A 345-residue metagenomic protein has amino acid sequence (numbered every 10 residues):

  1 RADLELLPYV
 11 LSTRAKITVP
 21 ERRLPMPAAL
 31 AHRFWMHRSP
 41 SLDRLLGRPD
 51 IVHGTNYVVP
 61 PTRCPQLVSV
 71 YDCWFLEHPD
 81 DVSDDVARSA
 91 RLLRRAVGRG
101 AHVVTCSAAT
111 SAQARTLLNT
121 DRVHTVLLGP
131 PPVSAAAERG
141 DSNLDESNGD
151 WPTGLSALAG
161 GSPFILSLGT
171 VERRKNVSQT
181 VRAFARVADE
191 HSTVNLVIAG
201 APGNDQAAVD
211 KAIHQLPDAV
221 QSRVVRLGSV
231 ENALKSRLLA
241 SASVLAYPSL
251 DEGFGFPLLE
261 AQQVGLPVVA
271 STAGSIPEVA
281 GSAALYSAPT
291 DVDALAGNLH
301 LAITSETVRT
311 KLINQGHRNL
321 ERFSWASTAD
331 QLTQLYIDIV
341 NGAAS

Functional and structural regions predicted by a protein language model:
R1-S345: Carbohydrate transferase catalytic cores enriched for Leloir-type hexosyltransferases
